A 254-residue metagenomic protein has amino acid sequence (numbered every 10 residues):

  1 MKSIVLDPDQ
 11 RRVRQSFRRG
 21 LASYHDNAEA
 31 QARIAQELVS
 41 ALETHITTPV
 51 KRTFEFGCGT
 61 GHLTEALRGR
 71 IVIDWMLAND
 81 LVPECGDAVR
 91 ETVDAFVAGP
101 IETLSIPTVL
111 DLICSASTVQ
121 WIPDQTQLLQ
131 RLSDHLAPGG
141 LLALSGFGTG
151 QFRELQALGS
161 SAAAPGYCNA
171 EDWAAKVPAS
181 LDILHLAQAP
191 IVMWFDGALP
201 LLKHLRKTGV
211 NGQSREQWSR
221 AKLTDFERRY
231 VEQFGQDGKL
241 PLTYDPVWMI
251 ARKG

Functional and structural regions predicted by a protein language model:
M1-A22: N-terminal, positively charged/glycine-rich alpha-helical extensions of SAM-dependent methyltransferases
E29-P49, A66: Conserved alpha-helix/loop element of class I SAM-dependent methyltransferases that forms part of the SAM/SAH-binding
A30, H185-G254: Conserved Class I S-adenosyl-L-methionine
R52-L104: Class I SAM-dependent methyltransferase SAM/SAH-binding core
E102-I113: A short acidic, Gly/Pro-enriched loop at the edge of an enzyme's catalytic core that lines a small-molecule cofactor
D111-D124: A short SAM/SAH-binding and catalytic strip from SAM-dependent methyltransferases
T126-L141: A short glycine-rich, Lys/Arg-flanked "PGG" loop and its adjoining helix->strand segment in the class I
G139-G197, N211-A221: Conserved catalytic/acceptor-binding region of the Class I
